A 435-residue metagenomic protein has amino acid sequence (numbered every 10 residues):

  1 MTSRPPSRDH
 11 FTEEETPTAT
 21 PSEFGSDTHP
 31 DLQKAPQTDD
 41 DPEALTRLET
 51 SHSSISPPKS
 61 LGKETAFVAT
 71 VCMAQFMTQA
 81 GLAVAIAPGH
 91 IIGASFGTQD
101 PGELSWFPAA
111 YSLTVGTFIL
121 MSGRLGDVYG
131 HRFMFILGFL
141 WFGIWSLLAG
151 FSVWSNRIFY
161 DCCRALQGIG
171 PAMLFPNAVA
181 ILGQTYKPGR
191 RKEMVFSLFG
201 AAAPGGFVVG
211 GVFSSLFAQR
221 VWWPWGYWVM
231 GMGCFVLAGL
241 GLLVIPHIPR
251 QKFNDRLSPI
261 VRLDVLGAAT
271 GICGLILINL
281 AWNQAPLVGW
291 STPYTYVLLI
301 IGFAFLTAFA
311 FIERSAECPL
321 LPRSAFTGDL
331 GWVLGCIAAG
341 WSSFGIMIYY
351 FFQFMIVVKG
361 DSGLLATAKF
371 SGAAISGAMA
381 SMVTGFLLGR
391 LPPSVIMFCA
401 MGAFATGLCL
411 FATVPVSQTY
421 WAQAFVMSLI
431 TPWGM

Functional and structural regions predicted by a protein language model:
T2-A80, A85, A94: Cytosolic juxtamembrane N-terminal segment immediately preceding the first transmembrane helix of multi-pass
K63-P101, P108, L174-F175, V179 (+1 more regions): Extracytoplasmic
E64, T70-V71, P293-T295, F305 (+1 more regions): 12-transmembrane solute porter fold
P88-T117, R157-C162, L364, A368: Extracellular/periplasmic helix-loop-helix junction of adjacent transmembrane segments in MFS-like secondary
I92-G93, L125-G126, A149, F213-V221 (+3 more regions): Interfacial helix-cap and linker-helix signal at transmembrane-aqueous boundaries of multi-pass secondary transporters
A109-R124, P171, F175-V179, S371-T384: Central cavity-lining transmembrane alpha-helices of secondary-active solute carriers, predominantly the Major
I119-M121, L125-L266: Helix-loop-helix hairpins in multi-pass membrane proteins, especially solute transporters
V221-G335: Hydrophobic transmembrane-helix bundles of small-molecule transporters
